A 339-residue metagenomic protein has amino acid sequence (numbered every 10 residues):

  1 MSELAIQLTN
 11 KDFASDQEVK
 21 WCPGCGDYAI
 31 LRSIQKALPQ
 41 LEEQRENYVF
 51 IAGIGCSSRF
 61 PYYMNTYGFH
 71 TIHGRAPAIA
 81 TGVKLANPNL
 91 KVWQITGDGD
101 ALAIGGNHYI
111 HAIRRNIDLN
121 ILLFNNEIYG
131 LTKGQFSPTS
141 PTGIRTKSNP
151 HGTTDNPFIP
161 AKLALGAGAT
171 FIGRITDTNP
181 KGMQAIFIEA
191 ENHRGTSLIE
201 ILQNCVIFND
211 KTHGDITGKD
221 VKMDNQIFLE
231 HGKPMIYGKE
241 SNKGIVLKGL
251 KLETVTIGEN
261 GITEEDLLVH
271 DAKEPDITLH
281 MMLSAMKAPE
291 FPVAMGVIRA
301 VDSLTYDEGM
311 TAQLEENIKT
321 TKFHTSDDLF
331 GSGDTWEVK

Functional and structural regions predicted by a protein language model:
M1-L90, Q313-K339: Thiamine diphosphate
S2-Q7, D16, I207-K339: Flexible, low-complexity linker and terminal segments
Q17, Q44-Y48, A86-V92, R114-N120 (+4 more regions): Short coil/turn connectors at secondary-structure junctions
G26-S33, R45, G74, A78 (+7 more regions): Conserved active-site and cofactor/substrate-binding residues in soluble primary-metabolism enzymes
V49-A52, Q94, I121-F124, I172-T176 (+2 more regions): General beta-strand structural signal in soluble alpha/beta enzymes
A52-G130, Q184: Thiamine diphosphate
G55-C56, N126, N204, D302-L304: Short, glycine-/Ser/Thr-/acidic-enriched flexible segments
I104-D118, I128-A272: Glycine-rich ThDP/TPP pyrophosphate-binding loop and its adjacent helix/strand module within ThDP-dependent enzymes
